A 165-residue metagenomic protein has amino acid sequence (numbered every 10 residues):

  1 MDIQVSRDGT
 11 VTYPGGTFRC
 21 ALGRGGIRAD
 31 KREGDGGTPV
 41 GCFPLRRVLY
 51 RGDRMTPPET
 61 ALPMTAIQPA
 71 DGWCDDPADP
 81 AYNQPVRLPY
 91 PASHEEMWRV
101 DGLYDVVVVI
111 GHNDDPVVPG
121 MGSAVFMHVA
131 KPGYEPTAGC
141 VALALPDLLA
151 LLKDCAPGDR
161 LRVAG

Functional and structural regions predicted by a protein language model:
M1-T137, L148-G165: Cell wall/extracellular polymer interaction/catalysis modules
C140: Short cysteine clusters
A144: Conserved "landmark" site that anchors the functional core of diverse proteins
